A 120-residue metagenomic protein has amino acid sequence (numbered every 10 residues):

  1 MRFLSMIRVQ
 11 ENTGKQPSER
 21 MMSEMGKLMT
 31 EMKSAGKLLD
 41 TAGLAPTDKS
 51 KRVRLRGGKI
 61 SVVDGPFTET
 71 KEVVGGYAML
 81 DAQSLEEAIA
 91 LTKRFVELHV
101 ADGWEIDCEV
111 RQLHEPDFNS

Functional and structural regions predicted by a protein language model:
M1-S120: Conserved, structured core segments of small domains
